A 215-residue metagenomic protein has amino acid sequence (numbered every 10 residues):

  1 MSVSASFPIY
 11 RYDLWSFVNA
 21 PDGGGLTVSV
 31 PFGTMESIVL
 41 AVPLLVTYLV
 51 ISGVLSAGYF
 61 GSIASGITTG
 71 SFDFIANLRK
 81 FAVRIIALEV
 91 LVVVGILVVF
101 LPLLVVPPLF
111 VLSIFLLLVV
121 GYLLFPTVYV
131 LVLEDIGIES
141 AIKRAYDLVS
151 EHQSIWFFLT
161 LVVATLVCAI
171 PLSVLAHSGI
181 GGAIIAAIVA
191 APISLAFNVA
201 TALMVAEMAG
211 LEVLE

Functional and structural regions predicted by a protein language model:
M1-E215: Hydrophobic alpha-helical membrane segments
